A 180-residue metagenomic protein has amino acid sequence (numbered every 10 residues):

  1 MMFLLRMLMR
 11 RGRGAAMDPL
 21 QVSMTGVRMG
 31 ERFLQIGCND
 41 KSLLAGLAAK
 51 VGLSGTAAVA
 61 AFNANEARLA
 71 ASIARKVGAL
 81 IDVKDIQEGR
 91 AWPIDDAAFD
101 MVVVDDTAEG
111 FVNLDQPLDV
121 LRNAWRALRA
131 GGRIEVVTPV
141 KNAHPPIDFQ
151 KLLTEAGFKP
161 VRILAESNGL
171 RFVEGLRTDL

Functional and structural regions predicted by a protein language model:
F3-P19, C38, H144: Conserved SAM-binding loop and adjacent beta-strand
R11-E31, S42-G46, K50: Conserved alpha-helix/loop element of class I SAM-dependent methyltransferases that forms part of the SAM/SAH-binding
R28, G89-V103: A short acidic, Gly/Pro-enriched loop at the edge of an enzyme's catalytic core that lines a small-molecule cofactor
L34-Q35, N39-A91: Class I SAM-dependent methyltransferase SAM/SAH-binding core
A48-A49, Q116-A130: A short glycine-rich, Lys/Arg-flanked "PGG" loop and its adjoining helix->strand segment in the class I
D100-D115: A short SAM/SAH-binding and catalytic strip from SAM-dependent methyltransferases
G131-P139: Conserved beta-strand signature within the Rossmann-like core of class I S-adenosyl-L-methionine
A156-L180: Core SAM-dependent methyltransferase catalytic element
